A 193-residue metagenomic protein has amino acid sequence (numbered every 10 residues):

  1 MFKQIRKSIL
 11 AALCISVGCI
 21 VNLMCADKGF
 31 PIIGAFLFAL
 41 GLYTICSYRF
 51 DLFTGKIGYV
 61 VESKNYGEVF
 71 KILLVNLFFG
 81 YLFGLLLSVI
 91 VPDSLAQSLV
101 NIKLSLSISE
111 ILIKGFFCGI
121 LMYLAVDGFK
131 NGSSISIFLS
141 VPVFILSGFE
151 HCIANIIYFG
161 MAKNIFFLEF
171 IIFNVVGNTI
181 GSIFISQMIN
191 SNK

Functional and structural regions predicted by a protein language model:
M1-K193: Alpha-helical transmembrane segments and their helix-helix packing motifs
